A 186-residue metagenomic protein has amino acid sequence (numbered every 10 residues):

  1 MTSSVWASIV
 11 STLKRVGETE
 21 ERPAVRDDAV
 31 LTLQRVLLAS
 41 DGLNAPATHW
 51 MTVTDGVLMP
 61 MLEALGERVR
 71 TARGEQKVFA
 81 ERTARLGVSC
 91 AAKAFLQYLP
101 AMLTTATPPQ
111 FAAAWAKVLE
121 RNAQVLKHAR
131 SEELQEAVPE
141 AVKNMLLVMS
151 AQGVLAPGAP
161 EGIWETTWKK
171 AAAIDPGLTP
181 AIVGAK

Functional and structural regions predicted by a protein language model:
M1-G17, V36, P46-A72, P108-R130 (+2 more regions): Amphipathic alpha-helical segments within extended alpha-helical solenoids and repeat-rich scaffolds in large
M1-I9, A29-L33, E75-L96, A114 (+3 more regions): Extended HEAT/HEAT-like alpha-solenoid repeat tracts in very large eukaryotic scaffold/adaptor proteins
E21-R22, R73, A80, R130-S131: Short inter-helical turns and helix N-cap capping residues of alpha-solenoid HEAT/ARM repeat scaffolds
R22-A24, Q34: Beta-strand-rich binding-surface signature of beta-sandwich/beta-barrel folds used to engage anionic ligands
V25-D28, S40-P46, L134-Q135: Intrinsically disordered, low-complexity regions enriched in proline, serine, glycine and charged residues
L38-L43, Q97, V148-Q152: Alpha-solenoid helical repeat scaffolds
L43, T104, Q152-L155, I163: Eukaryote-specific intrinsically disordered, low-complexity regulatory regions enriched for Ser/Thr/Pro/Gln
A91, F95-Y98, M102-A106, Q110: Extended cytosolic scaffolds built from alpha-helical repeats
